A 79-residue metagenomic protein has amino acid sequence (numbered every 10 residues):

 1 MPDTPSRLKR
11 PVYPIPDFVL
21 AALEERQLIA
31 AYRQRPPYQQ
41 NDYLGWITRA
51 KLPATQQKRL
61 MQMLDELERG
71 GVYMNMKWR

Functional and structural regions predicted by a protein language model:
M1-R79: Charge-dense, helix-prone N-terminal extensions
